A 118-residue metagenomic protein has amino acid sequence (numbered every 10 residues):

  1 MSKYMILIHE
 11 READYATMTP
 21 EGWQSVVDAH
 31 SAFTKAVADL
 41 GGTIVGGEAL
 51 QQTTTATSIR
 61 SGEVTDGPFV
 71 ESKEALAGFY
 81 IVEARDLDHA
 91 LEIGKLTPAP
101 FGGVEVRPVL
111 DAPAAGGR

Functional and structural regions predicted by a protein language model:
M1-R118: Conserved, structured core segments of small domains
